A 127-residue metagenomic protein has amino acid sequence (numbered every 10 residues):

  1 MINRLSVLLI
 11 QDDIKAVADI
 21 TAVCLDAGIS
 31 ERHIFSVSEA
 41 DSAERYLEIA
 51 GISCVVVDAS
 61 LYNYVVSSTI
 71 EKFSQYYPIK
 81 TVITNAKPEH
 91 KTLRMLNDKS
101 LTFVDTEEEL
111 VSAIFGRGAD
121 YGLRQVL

Functional and structural regions predicted by a protein language model:
R4, G51, Q75-T81: His-Asp phosphorelay/catalytic-motif detector in bacterial-type signaling
R4-K15, I20-C24, V55: Conserved acidic segment of CheY-like receiver
I14, S38-S42, E108: Acidic phosphotransfer microenvironment of two-component signaling modules
S36-C54: Acidic, metal-coordinating helix/loop segments flanking the phosphotransfer/catalytic sites of two-component signaling
A40, S53-Q75, E89: Conserved phosphotransfer microenvironments
S68, N85-D105: Alpha4 helix (beta4-alpha4-beta5 surface) of REC/receiver domains from two-component response regulators
K91, D105-G118: C-terminal output helix
F115-L127: The C-terminal output helix
